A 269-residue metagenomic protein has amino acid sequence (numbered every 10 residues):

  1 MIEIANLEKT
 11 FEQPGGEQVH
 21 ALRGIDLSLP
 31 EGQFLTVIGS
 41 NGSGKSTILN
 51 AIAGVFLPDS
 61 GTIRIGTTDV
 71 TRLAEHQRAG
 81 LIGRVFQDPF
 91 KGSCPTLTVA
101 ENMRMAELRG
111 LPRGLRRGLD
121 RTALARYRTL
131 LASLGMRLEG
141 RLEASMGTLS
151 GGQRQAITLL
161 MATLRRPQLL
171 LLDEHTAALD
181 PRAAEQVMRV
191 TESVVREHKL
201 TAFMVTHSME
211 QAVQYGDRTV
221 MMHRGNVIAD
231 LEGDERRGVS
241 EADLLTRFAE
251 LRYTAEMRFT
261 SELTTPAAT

Functional and structural regions predicted by a protein language model:
M1, T10-G24, A74: A short, flexible loop at the N-terminus of ABC-type nucleotide-binding domains that lies
V19, D69-G83, K91, R113-D120 (+1 more regions): ABC ATPase NBD coupling module
I38-S40: The feature captures the beta-strand-to-loop junction immediately N-terminal to the Walker
A53: Helix-to-loop junction immediately C-terminal to a conserved catalytic motif
G61-D69, A229: Conserved ABC transporter NBD signature motif
A162-T163: ABC ATPase C-loop
T206-H207: H-loop/switch region of ABC-family ATPase nucleotide-binding domains
N226-E250: Conserved beta-strand-loop-alpha-helix hinge in the C-terminal portion of ABC ATPase nucleotide-binding domains
